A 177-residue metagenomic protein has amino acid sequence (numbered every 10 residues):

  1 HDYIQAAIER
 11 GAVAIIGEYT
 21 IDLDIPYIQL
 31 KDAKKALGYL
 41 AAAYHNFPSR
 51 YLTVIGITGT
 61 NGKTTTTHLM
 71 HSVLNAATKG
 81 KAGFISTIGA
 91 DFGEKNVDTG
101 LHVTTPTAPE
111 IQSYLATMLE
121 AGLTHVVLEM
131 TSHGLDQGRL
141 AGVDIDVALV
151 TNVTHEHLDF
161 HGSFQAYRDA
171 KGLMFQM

Functional and structural regions predicted by a protein language model:
H1-Y39: N-terminal leader/targeting and accessory segments in enzymes
A36-M177: Phosphate-binding loop of NTP-binding sites
